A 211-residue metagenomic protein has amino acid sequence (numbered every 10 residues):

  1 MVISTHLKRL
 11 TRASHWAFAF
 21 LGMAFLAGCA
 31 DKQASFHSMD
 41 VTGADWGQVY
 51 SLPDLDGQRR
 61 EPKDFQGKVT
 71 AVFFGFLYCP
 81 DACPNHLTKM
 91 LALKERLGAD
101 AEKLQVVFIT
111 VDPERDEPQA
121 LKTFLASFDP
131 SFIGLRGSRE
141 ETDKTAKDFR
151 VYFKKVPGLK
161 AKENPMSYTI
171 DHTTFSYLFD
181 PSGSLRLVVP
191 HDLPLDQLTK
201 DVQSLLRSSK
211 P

Functional and structural regions predicted by a protein language model:
I3-F18: Bacterial N-terminal signal peptides that target proteins for export
F25-G28: C-terminal motif of bacterial Sec signal peptides marking the signal peptidase cleavage site
A30-K32: Bacterial signal peptide processing site
G47-Q48, T70, T173-F175: Short loop/turn microsegments at loop-to-beta-strand junctions
Y50-T70: A short beta-strand-turn-helix
D64-P84, M90: Short active-site neighborhood of thiol/selenol oxidoreductases, capturing the structured segment around
N85-T145: Structural microenvironment flanking redox-active thiols in thiol-disulfide oxidoreductases
E141-D201: Thiol/disulfide oxidoreductase modules built on the thioredoxin-like
